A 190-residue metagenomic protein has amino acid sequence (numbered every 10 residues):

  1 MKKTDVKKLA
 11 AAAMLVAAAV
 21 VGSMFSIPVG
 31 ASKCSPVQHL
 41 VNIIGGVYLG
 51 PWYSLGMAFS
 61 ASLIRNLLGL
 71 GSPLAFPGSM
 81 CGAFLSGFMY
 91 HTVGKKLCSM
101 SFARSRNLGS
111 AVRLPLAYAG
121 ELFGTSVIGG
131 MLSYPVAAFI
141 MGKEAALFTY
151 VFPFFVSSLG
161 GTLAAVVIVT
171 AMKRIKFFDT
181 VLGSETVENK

Functional and structural regions predicted by a protein language model:
M1-K190: Loop-helix junctions at membrane interfaces
